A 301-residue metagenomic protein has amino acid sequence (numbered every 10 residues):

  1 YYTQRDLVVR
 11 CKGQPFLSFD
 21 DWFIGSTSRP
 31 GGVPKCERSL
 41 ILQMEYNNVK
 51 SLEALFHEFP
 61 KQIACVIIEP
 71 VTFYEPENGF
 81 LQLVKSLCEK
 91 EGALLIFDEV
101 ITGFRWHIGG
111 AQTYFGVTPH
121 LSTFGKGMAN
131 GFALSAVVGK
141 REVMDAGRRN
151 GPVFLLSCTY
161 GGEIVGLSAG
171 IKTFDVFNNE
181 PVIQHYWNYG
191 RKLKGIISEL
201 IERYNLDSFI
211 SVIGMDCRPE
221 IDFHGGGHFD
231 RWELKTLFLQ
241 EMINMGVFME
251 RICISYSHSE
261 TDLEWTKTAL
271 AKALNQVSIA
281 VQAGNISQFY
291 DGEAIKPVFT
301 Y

Functional and structural regions predicted by a protein language model:
Y1-A64: PLP-dependent aspartate aminotransferase-fold enzymes
E53, V153-G162: A short glycine-threonine-serine/GTX helix/turn-capping micro-motif
A54, I68-E91: Active-site core of PLP-dependent enzymes with the aminotransferase class I/II
D98: Glycine-centered flexible beta-alpha turn that most often forms the glycine-rich phosphate-binding loop
G116-G147, G162-A169: Active-site PLP attachment segment
T173-G195, H228: Structural signature of PLP-dependent enzymes
N178-E180, E241-Y301: PLP-dependent enzyme catalytic core of the Aspartate aminotransferase-like
G190-K194, I201-F238, Q288-Y301: Conserved PLP-binding catalytic core of the aspartate aminotransferase-like
